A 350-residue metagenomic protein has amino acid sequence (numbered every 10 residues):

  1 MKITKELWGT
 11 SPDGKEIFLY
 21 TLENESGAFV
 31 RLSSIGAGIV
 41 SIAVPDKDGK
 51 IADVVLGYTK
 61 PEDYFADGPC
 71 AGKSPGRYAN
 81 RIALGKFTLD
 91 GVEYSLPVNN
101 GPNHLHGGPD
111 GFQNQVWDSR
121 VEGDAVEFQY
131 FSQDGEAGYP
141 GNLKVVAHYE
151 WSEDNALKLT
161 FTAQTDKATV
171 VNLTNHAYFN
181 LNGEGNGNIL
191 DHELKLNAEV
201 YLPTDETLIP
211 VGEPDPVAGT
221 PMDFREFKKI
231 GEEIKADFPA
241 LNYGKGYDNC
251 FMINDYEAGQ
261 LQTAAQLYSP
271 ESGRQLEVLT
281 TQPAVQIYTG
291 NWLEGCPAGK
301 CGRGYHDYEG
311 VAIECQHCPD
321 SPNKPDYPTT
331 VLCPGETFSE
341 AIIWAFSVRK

Functional and structural regions predicted by a protein language model:
M1-K350: An exposed, glycine/acidic-rich loop-and-rim segment of catalytic or binding clefts
